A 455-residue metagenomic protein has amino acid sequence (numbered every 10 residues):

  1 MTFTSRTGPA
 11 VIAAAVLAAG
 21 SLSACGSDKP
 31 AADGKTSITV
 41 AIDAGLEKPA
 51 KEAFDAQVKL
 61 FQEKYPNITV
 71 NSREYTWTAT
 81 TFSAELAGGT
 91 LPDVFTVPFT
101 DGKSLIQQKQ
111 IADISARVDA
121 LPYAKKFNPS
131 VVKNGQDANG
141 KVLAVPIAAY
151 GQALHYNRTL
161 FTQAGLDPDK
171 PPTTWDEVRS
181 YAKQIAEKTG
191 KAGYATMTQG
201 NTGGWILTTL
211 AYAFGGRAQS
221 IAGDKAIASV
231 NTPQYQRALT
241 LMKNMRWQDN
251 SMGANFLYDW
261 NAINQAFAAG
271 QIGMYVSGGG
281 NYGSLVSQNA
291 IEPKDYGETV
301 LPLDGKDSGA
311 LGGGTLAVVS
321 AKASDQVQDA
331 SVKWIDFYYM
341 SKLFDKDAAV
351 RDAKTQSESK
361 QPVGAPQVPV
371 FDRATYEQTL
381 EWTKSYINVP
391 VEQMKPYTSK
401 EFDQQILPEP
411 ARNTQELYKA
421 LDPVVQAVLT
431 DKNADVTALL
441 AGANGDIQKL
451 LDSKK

Functional and structural regions predicted by a protein language model:
T2-S104, D119, Y123, P168 (+5 more regions): Conserved N-terminal structural module of periplasmic/extracytoplasmic solute-binding proteins
A53-A56, R237-L241, D325-Y338, L439: Short amphipathic alpha-helical coupling segments at ligand-binding clamshell hinges and other catalytic/signaling
R73-T81, T173-S180, A254-A268: Short helix-initiation/N-cap motifs at beta->coil->alpha
F99-G151, I206-A213, D295-T299: Hinge/lid segment of periplasmic solute-binding proteins
S115-N128, P171-T173, G193-T196, G216-R237 (+2 more regions): Short, solvent-exposed loop/beta-turn-alpha elements that line the ligand-binding surface or hinge of extracytoplasmic
A138-I147, Q152, T162, D176-A228 (+1 more regions): Extracytoplasmic/periplasmic solute-binding protein
Y181-Q184, D224-F256, L301: Glycine-centered hinge/linker elements that transmit conformational signals in sensory and ligand-binding systems
S284-E292, K306-L311, V319-K419: C-terminal lobe and pocket-closing loops of periplasmic/extracytoplasmic Venus-flytrap solute-binding proteins
